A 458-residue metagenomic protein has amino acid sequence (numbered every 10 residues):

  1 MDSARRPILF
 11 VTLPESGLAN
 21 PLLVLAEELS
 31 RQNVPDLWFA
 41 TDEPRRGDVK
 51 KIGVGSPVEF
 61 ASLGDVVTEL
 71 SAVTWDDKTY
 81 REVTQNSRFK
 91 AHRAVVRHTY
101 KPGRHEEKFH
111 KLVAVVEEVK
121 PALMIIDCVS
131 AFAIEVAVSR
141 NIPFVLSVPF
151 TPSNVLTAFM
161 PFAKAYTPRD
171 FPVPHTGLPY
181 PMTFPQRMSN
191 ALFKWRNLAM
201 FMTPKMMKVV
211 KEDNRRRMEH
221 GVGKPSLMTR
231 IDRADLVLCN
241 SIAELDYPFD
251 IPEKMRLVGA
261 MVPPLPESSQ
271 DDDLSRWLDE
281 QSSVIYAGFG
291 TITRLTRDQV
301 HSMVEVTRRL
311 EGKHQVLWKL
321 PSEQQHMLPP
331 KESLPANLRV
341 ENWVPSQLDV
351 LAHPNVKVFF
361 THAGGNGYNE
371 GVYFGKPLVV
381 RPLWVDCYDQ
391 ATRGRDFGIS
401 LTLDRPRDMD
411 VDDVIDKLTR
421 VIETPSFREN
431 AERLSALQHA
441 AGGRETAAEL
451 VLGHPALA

Functional and structural regions predicted by a protein language model:
R5-P7, R31, D36-V284, F289-R308 (+2 more regions): Nucleotide-sugar-dependent glycosyltransferase catalytic domains
F10, A26, M124-I126, W343-R393: A donor-sugar binding/catalytic signature common to diverse glycosyltransferases and related nucleotide-sugar
T12-V24, T293: A short, glycine/small-residue-rich beta-strand->loop->alpha-helix junction that serves as a flexible
A19-S30, R45: Short amphipathic alpha-helix
P44-V49, H326-P329, G367, D386-T392: Short, glycine/polar-rich helix-capping loops at beta-to-alpha or helix-loop-helix junctions that flank or form
Q325-D349: Nucleotide-activated donor-binding/catalytic signature segment of Leloir-type glycosyltransferases, i.e., the conserved
V385-K417, E429: Change "using UDP/GDP/dTDP sugars" to "using nucleotide sugars
V411-A458: C-terminal amphipathic helix plus adjacent low-complexity, charged tail appended to glycosyltransferase catalytic
